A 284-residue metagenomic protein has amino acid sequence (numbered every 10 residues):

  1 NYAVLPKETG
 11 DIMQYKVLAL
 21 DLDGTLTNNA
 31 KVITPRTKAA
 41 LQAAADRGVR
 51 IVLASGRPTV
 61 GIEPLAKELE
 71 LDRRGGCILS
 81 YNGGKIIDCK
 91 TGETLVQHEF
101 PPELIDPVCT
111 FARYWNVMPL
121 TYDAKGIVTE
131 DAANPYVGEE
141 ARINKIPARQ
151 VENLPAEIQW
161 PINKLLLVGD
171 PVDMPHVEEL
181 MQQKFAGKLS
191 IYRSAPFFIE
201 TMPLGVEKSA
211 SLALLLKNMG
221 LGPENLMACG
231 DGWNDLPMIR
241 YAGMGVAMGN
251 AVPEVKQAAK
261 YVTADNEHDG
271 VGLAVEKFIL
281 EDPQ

Functional and structural regions predicted by a protein language model:
N1-L20, A39-Q42: Non-catalytic pre-domain segments flanking phosphatase-related domains
M13-V17, T34, E200-Q284: Mg2+-dependent phosphoryl-transfer enzymes with acidic/Ser/Thr/Gly-rich catalytic loops
K16-A30: Asp-based phosphoryl-transfer active-site loop
P35-Y136: Active-site phosphate-binding/coordination module
T37, I62-A66, V177, M181 (+3 more regions): Hydrophobic packing residues within well-ordered alpha-helices of enzyme cores
G48-V52, G76, K164, E224-N225 (+1 more regions): Short active-site oxyanion
L69, R74, N82, F185-G187 (+2 more regions): Short, structured coil segments at secondary-structure junctions
F111, W115-C229, W233-D235, Y241: Conserved acidic, metal-coordinating active-site core of Asp-based, Mg2+-dependent phosphoryl-transfer enzymes
